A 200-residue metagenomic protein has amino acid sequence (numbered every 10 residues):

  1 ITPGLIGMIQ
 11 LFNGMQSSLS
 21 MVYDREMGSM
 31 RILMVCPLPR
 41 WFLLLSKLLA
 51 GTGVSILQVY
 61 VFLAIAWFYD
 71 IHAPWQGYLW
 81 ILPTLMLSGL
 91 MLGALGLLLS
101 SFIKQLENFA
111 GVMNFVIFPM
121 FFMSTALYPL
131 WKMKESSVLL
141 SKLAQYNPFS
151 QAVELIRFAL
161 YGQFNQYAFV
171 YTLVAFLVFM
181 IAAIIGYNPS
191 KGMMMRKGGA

Functional and structural regions predicted by a protein language model:
I1-Y69, F115, F121: Hydrophobic alpha-helical transmembrane segments of multi-pass membrane transport proteins
M15, G89-L97, S124-Y128, A152-V153: Juxtamembrane membrane-interface segments at transmembrane alpha-helix termini
G28-V35, K104, N114, Q145 (+1 more regions): Short amphipathic alpha-helical coupling elements at transmembrane boundaries
L38-N114, Q163-Y187: Alpha-helical transmembrane segments and their short interhelical loops
G111, I117-S124, Y128: Alpha-helical transmembrane segments of helical membrane proteins, especially in multi-pass transport, channel
T125-F179: Membrane-interfacial helix-loop-helix junctions in multi-pass membrane proteins
N188-A200: Short cytosolic juxtamembrane segments of multi-pass membrane proteins
